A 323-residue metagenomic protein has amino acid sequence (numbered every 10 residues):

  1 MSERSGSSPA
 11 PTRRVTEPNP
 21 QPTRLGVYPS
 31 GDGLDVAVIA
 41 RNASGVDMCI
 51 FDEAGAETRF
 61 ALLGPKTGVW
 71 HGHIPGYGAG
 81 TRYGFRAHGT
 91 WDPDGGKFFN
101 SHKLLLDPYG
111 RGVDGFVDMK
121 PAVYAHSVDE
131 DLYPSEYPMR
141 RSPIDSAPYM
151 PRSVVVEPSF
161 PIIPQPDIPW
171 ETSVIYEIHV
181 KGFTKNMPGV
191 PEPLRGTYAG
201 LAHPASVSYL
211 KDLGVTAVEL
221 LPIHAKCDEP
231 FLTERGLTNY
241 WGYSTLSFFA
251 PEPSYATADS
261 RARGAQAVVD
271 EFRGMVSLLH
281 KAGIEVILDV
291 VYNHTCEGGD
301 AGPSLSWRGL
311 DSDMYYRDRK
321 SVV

Functional and structural regions predicted by a protein language model:
M1-S30, E57, P65-V69, G76-E177 (+1 more regions): The feature marks proteins involved in alpha-glucan
D32-V36: Structural beta-strand segments of beta-rich domains
A37, R82, S173-V174, T216-E219 (+1 more regions): Beta-sheet entry/capping signal
I39-G45, Y77: Short proline/glycine-enriched turn/loop motifs at strand-loop junctions of beta-rich domains
D47-C49: Beta-strand signatures of extracellular beta-sandwich domains
F51-A56: Change "in extracellular beta-sheet-rich domains … of secreted and cell-surface proteins" to "in beta-sheet-rich domains
T58, G68-H71, T197, H203: Short S/T/G- and acidic-enriched coil/turn segments that sit immediately N-terminal to beta-strands in beta-sandwich
H179-V323: Substrate-binding/active-site clefts of carbohydrate-active enzymes
